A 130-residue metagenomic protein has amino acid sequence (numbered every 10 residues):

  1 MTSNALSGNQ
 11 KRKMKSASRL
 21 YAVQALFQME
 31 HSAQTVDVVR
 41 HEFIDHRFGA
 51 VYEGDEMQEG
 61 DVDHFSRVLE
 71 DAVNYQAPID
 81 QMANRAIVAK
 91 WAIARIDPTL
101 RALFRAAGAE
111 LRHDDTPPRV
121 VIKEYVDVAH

Functional and structural regions predicted by a protein language model:
M1-H130: N-terminal interaction/assembly modules
